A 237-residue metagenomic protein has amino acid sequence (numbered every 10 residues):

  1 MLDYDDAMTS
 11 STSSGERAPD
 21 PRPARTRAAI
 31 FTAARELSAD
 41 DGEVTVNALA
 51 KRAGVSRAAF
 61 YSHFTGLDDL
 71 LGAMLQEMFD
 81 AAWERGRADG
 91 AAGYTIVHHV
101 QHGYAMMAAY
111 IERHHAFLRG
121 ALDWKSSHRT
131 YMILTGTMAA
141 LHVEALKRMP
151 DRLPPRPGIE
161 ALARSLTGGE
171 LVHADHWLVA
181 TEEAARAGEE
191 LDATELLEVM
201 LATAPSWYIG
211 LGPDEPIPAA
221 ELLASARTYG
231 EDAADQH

Functional and structural regions predicted by a protein language model:
L2-E43, A48: Basic, helix-initiating cap at the start of DNA-binding domains
L2-S11, V143, K147, V179-H237: C-terminal peripheral helix-coil segments that are non-catalytic and often amphipathic
R25-E36, R52, D69-D89, H102 (+3 more regions): Alpha-helical structural segments
L37, E77-R85, D89, H114 (+4 more regions): A short secondary-structure junction motif
L37-D69, A73: Helix-turn-helix
R87-A116, S127: Hydrophobic alpha-helical connector segments
R119-A121, R186: Short, hydrophobic secondary-structure boundary micro-motifs
S126-R152, P157-V172, E195: Amphipathic alpha-helical packing segments from all-alpha helical-bundle domains
